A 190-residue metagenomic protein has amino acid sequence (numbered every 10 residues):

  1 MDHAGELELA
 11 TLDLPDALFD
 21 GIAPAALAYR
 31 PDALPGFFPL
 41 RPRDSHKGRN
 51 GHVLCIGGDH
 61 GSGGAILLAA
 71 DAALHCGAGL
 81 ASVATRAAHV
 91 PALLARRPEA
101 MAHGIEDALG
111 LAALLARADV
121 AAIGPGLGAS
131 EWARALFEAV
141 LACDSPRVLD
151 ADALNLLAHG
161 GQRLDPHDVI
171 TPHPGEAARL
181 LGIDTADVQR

Functional and structural regions predicted by a protein language model:
M1-A151, N155-R190: Small-residue (G/A/S/T)-rich helix-start motifs and N-terminal tracts that mark the onset
